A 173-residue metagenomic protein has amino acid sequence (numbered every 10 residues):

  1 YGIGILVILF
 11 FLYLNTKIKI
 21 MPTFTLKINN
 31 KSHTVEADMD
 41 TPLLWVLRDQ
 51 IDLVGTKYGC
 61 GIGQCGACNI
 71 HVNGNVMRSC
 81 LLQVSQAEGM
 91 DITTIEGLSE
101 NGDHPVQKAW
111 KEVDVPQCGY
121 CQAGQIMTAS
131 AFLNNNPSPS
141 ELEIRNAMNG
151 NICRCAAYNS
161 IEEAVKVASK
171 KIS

Functional and structural regions predicted by a protein language model:
G2-L14: Hydrophobic alpha-helical signal peptides and transmembrane signal-/tail-anchor segments that drive secretory-pathway
L14-S173: Signature of N-terminal electron-transfer/Fe-S-associated modules in redox systems
